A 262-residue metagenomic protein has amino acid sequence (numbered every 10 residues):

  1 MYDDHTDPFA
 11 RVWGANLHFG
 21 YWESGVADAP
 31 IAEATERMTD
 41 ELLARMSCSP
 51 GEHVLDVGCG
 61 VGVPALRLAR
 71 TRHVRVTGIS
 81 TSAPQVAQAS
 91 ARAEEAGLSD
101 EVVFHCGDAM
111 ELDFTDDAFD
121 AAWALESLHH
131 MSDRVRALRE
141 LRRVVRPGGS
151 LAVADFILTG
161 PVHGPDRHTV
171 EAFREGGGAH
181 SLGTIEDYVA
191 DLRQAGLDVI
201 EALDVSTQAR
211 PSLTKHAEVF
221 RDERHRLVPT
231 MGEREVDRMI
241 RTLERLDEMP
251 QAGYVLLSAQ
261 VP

Functional and structural regions predicted by a protein language model:
M1-W22: N-terminal, positively charged/glycine-rich alpha-helical extensions of SAM-dependent methyltransferases
A15-E23, A29-P50: Conserved alpha-helix/loop element of class I SAM-dependent methyltransferases that forms part of the SAM/SAH-binding
H53-L55, P64-E111: Class I SAM-dependent methyltransferase SAM/SAH-binding core
M110-A121: A short acidic, Gly/Pro-enriched loop at the edge of an enzyme's catalytic core that lines a small-molecule cofactor
V135-S150: A short glycine-rich, Lys/Arg-flanked "PGG" loop and its adjoining helix->strand segment in the class I
I157-A179: Short, glycine-/aromatic-enriched active-site segment of Class I SAM-dependent methyltransferases
H180-G196, A202: Short alpha-helix
E201-P262: Conserved Class I S-adenosyl-L-methionine
